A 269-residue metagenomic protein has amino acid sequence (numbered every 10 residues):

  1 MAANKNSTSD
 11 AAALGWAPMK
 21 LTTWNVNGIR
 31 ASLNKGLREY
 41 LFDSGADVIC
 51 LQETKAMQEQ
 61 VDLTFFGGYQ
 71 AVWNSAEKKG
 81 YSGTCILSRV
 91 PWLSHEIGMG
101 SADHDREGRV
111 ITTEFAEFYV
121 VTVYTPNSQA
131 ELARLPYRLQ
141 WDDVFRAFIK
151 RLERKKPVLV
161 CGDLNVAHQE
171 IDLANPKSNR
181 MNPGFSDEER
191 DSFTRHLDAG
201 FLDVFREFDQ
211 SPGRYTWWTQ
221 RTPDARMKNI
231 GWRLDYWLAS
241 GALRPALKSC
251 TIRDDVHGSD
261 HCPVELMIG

Functional and structural regions predicted by a protein language model:
A2-F65, A76-Y81, I97: N-terminal, active-site-proximal structural segment of metallo-dependent hydrolase catalytic domains
M19-N27, E117-Q129, C161: Active-site-proximal beta-strand elements of phosphoester/diester hydrolases
N25, L41-E59, V120, I149-E170 (+4 more regions): Active-site beta-strand/loop signature of hydrolases that rely on acidic residues for catalysis
V48, G68-Q70, W141-I230, L234: Metal-dependent phosphoesterases centered on the DNase I-like endonuclease/exonuclease/phosphatase
K55, Q60-S128: Structured beta-strand-rich core segments of catalytic domains in phosphoester-bond hydrolases
K79-S94, T222-P245: Conserved beta strand-loop-helix elements of the APE1-like EEP
G100-S101, P126-D142, K177-M181: Surface-exposed cleft-lining segments at the edges of enzyme active sites
T251-G269: Surface polyanion/phosphate-binding segment centered on an Asp-His-Pro turn
